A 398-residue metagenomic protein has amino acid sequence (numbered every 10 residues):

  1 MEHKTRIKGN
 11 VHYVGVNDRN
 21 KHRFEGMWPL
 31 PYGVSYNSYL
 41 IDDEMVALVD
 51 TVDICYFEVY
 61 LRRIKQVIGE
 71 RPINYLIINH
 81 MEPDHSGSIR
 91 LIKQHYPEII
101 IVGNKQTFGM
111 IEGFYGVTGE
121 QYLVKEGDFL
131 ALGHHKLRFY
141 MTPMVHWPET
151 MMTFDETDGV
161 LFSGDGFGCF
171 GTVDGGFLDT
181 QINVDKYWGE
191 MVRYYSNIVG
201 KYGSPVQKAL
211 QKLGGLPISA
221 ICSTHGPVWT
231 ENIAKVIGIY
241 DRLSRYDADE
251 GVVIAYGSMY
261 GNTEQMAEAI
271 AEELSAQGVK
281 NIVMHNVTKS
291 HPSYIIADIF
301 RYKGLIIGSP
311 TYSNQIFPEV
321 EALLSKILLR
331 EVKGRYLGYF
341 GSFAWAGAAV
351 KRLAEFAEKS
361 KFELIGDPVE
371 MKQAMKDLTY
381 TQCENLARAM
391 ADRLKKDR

Functional and structural regions predicted by a protein language model:
K4-I68, M152-D155, G159-S163, T263: Conserved beta-strand hairpin/beta-sheet module of binuclear metal-dependent hydrolase folds, prominently
T5-G9, V102-T150, P205-K208: Metallo-beta-lactamase
E44, C55-V102: Active-site metal-binding motif and surrounding structural segment of the metallo-beta-lactamase
M45-A47, Y75, G159-F162, A220 (+3 more regions): Structural motif
V49-T51, N74-M81, I101-K105, L161-G164 (+1 more regions): Active-site neighborhood of phospho(di)ester-bond hydrolases with catalytic His/Asp-centered motifs
S88, S290-I295: Short acidic active-site motifs
V173, F177, N183-I221, H225-V228 (+2 more regions): FMN-binding flavodoxin-like domain, especially the glycine-rich phosphate-binding loop
G226-D249: Terminal amphipathic helices with adjacent charged low-complexity linkers/tails
